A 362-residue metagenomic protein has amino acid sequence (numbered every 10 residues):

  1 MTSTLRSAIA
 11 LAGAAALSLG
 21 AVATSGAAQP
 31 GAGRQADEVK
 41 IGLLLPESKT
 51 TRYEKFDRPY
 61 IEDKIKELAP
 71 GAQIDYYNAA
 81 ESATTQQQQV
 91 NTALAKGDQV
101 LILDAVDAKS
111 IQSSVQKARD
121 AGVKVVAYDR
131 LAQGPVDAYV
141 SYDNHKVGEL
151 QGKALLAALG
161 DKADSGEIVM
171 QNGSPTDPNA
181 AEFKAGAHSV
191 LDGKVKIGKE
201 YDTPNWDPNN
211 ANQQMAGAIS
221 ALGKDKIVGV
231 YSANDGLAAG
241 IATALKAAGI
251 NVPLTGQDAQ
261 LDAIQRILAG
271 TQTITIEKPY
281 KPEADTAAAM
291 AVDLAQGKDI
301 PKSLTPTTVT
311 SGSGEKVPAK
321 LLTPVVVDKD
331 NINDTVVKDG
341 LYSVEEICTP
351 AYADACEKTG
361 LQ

Functional and structural regions predicted by a protein language model:
T2-L11, L17-Q362: A residue-level marker of the well-folded mature domains of exported/periplasmic proteins
